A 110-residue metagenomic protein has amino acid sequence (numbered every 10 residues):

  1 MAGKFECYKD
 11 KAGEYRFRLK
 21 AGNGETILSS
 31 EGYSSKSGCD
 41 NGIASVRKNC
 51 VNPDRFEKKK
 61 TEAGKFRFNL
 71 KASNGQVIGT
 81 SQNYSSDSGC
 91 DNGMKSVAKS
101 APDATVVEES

Functional and structural regions predicted by a protein language model:
K4-Y8, E14-G22, I27-Y33, G42-N49 (+4 more regions): A structural feature that tracks compact, well-ordered secondary-structure segments with a strong bias toward
C39, C90: Alpha-helical recognition helix of canonical C2H2 zinc-finger domains, specifically the hydrophobic-histidine i/i+3
P53-R55, E108-E109: A short, aromatic/hydrophobic, helix- or strand-capping loop or linear motif that either lines the entrance/gate
A98-S110: Glycine-rich beta-strand-turn "strand-cap" elements at beta-sheet edges
